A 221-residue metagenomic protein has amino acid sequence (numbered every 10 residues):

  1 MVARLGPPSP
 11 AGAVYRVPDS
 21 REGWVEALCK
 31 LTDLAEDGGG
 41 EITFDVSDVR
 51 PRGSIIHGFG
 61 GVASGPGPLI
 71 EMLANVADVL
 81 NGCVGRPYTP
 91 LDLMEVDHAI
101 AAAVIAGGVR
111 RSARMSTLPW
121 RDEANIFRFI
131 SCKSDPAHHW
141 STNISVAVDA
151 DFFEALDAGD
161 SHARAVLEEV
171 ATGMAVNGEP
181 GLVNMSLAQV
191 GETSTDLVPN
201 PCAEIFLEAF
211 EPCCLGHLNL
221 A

Functional and structural regions predicted by a protein language model:
M1-M72, G173-A221: Function-dense linear segments that define catalytic or interfacial modules in macromolecule-processing proteins
G67, E71-C83, L91, E95 (+2 more regions): Conserved, charged catalytic cores of large soluble enzymes
